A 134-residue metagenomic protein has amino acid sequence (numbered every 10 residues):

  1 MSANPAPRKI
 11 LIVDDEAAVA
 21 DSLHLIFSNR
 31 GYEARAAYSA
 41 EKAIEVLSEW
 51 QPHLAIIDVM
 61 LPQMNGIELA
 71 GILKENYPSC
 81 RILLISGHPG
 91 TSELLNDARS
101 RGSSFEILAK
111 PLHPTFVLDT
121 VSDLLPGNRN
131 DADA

Functional and structural regions predicted by a protein language model:
M1-K9, T115-A134: Non-catalytic signal-transmission and effector/linker regions of two-component phosphorelay proteins
A20, P62: The feature encodes the CheY-like receiver
D21-N29: Charged docking surfaces used in two-component/phosphorelay signaling
G31-Y38, V46: Short hydrophobic/Thr-rich beta-strand motif most characteristic of the beta2 strand and flanking loop of CheY-like
Y38-K42, N65-E68: Acidic catalytic/metal-coordinating carboxylates
D58: Active-site residues of response regulator receiver
E68, R81, P89-L108, T115 (+1 more regions): Alpha4 helix (beta4-alpha4-beta5 surface) of REC/receiver domains from two-component response regulators
